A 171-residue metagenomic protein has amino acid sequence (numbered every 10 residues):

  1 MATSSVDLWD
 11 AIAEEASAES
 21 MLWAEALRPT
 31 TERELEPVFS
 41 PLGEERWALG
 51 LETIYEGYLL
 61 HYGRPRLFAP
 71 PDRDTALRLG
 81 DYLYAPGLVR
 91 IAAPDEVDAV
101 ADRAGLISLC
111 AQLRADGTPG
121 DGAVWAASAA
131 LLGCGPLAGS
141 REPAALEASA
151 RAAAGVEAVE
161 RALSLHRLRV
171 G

Functional and structural regions predicted by a protein language model:
M1-G171: All-alpha prenyltransferase/terpene-synthase fold signal
